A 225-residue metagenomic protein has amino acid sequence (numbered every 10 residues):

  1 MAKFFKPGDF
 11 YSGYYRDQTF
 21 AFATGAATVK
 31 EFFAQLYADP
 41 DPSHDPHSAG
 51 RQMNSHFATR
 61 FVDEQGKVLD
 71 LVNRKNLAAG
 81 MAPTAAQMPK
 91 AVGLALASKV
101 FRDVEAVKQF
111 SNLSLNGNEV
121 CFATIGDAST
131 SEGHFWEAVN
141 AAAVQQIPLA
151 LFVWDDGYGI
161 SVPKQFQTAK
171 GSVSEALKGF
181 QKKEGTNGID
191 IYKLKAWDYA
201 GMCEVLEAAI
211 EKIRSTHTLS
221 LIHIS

Functional and structural regions predicted by a protein language model:
M1-I147, F152, P163-Q181, T186: Cofactor-binding active-site loop characterized by glycine-rich and histidine/acidic residues
D9, T218-S220: Surface-exposed loop/turn positions
V153-D155, A196-W197: Active-site-proximal beta-strand/loop segments in catalytic clefts of secreted hydrolases
G157-I160: Short gly/pro/ser/thr-enriched loop/turn and capping motifs at secondary-structure boundaries
K164-T168, S172-A176, G185-T218: Conserved phosphate-handling catalytic cores of large alpha/beta enzymes
H223-I224: Conserved small/polar residues in nucleotide/adenosyl-binding loops
